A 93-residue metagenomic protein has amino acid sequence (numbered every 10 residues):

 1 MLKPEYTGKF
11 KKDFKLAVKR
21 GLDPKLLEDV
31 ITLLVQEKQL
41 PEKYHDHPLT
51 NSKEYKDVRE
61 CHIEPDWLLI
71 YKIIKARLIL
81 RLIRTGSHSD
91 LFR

Functional and structural regions predicted by a protein language model:
M1-P65, I74-L80, S89-R93: Basic, Lys/Arg-enriched alpha-helical interface segments
L82-R84: Catalytic Cys-His active-site segments of thiol-dependent hydrolases/isopeptidases
